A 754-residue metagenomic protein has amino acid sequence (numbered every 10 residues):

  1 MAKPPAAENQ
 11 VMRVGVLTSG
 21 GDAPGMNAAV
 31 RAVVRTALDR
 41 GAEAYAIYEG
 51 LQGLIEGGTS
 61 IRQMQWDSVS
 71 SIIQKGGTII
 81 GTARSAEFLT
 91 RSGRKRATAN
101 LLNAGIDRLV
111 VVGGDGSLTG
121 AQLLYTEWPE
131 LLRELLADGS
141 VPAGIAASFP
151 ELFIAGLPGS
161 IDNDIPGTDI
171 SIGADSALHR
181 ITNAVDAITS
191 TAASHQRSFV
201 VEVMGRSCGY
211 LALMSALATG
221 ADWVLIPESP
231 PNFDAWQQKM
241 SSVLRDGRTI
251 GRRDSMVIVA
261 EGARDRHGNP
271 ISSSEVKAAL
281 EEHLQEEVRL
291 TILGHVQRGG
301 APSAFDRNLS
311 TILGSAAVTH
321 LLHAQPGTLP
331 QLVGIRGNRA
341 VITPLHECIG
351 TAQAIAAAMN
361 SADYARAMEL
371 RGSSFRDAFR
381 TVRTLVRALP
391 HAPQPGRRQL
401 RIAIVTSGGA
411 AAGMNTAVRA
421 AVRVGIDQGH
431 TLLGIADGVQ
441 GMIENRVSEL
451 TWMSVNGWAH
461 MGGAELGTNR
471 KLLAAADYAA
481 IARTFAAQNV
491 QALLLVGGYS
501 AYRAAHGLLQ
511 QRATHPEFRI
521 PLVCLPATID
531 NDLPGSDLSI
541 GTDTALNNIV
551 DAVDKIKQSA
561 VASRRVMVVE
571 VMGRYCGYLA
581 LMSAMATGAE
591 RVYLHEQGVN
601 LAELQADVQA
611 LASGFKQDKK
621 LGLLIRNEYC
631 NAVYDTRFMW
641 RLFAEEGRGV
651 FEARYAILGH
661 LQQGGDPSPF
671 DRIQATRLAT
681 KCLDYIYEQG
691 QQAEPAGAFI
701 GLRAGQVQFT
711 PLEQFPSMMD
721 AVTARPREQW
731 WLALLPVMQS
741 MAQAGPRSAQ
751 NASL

Functional and structural regions predicted by a protein language model:
A2-A7, L54-L109, L118, I161 (+9 more regions): Glycine-rich oxoanion-binding loops at beta->alpha junctions
A2-G58, G396-I443: N-terminal phosphate-binding or glycine-rich loops at protein starts, especially the Walker A/P-loop of NTPases
R13-G21, T78-A83, D107-G113, G156 (+8 more regions): Short glycine-rich or small-residue beta-strand-to-loop segments that form or flank ligand, phosphate, metal/Fe-S
S19-D22, I47-G53, R84-S85, G114-G116 (+18 more regions): Short, ordered loop/turn segments at secondary-structure junctions
A23-V33, L54-I55, L89-K95, D115-Q122 (+14 more regions): Short glycine/serine/threonine-rich phosphate/pyrophosphate-binding segments that cradle anionic phosphate groups
A44, V111-G113, T119-F153, S171-L290 (+4 more regions): Accessory alpha-helical/coil subdomains and C-terminal extensions that flank or cap enzyme catalytic cores
S272-G396, W640-L754: C-terminal non-catalytic interaction/assembly regions of soluble proteins
